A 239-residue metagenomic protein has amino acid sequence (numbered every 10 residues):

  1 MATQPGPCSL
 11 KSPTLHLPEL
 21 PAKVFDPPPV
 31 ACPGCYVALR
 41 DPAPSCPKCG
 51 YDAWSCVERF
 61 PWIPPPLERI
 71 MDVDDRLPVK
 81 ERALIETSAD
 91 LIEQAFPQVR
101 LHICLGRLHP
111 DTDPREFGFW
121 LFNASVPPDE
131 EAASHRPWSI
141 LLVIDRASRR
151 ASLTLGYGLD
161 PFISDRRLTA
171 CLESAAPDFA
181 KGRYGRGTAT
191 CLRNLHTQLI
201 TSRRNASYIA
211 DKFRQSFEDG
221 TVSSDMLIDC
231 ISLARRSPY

Functional and structural regions predicted by a protein language model:
M1-F25: A broadly conserved sequence feature marking short terminus-proximal activation segments in nucleic acid-centric
S12-L15, V24-P29, P33-G34, R40 (+1 more regions): Folded, non-transmembrane soluble domains that reside on the lumenal/extracytoplasmic side of membranes
